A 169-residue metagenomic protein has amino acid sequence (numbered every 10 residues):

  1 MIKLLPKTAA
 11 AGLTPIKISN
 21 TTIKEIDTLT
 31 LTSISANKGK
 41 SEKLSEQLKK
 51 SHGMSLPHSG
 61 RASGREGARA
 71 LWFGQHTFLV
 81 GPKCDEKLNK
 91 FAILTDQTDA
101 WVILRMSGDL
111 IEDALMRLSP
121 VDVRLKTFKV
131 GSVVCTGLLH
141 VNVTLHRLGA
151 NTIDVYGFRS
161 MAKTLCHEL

Functional and structural regions predicted by a protein language model:
M1-L169: Basic, glycine/lysine-rich polyanion-binding surfaces/domains
